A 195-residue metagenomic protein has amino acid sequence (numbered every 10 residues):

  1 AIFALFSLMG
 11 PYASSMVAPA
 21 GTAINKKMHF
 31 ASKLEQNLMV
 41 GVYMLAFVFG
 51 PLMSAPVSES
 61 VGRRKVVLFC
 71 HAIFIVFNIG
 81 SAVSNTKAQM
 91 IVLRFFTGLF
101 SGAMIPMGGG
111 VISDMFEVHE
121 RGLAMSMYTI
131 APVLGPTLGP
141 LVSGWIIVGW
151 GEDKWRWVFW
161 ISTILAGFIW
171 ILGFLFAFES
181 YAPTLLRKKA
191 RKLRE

Functional and structural regions predicted by a protein language model:
A1-E195: A six-helix transmembrane bundle that forms the core substrate pathway of small-molecule transporters
